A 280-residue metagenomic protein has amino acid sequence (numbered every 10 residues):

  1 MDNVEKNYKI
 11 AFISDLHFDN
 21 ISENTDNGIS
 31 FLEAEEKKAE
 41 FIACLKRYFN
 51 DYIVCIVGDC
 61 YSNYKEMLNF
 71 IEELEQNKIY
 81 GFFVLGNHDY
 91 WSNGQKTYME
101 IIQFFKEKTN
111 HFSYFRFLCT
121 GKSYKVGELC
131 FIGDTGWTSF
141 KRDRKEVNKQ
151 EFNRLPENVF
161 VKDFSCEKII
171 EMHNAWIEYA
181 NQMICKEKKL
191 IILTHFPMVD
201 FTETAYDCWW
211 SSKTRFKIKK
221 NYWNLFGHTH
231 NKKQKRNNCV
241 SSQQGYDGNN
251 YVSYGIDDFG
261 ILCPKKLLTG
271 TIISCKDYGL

Functional and structural regions predicted by a protein language model:
M1-F83, D89-E100, Y278-G279: N-terminal active-site segment of His-dependent metallophosphoesterases
D2, K6-N7, F31-L32, K125 (+2 more regions): Binuclear metal-dependent phosphoesterase catalytic core
N7-N20, E128-W137, I191-T194, N238-Q244: Active-site-proximal beta-strand elements of phosphoester/diester hydrolases
F12-S14, V54-D59, F82-N87, R116-G121 (+3 more regions): Active-site neighborhood of phospho(di)ester-bond hydrolases with catalytic His/Asp-centered motifs
H17-N24, Y61-E66, H88-Y98, K122-K125 (+4 more regions): Active-site environment of divalent metal-dependent phosphoester hydrolases
L68-E72, Y98-I102, A205-R215: Charged helix-capping and loop-helix junction motifs
G81-V147, R154: A basic- and aromatic-enriched beta-loop-alpha substructure that forms the phosphate/nucleotide- and DNA/RNA-contacting
I132-I192, F196-F201: Active-site-proximal loop/helix segment associated with metal-binding centers of metalloenzymes
